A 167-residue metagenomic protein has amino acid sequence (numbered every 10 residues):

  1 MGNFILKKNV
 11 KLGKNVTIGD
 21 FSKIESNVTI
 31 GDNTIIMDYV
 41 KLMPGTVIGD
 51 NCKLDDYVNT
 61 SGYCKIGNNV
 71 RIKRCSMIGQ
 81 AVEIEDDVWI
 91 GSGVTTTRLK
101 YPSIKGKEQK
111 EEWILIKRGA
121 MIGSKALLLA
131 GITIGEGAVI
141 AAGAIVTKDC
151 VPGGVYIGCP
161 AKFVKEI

Functional and structural regions predicted by a protein language model:
M1-L12, T17-I132, C159-P160, I167: Flexible, glycine/small-residue-enriched loop-and-beta-strand segment within the central core of proteins
G93, A142-G143: Alpha-helical segments that scaffold the active site and NAD(P)H-binding pocket of short-chain dehydrogenase/reductase
E136-V139, I145: Internal alpha/beta core interface subdomains
I140, G158: Conserved G/P- and acidic residue-centered "switch" motifs that form tight phosphate/ATP-binding loops in soluble
K148: Short helix N-cap motif at coil->helix boundaries in the Bergerat
G153-V155: Extracellular disulfide-bonded cysteine-rich modules/repeats
